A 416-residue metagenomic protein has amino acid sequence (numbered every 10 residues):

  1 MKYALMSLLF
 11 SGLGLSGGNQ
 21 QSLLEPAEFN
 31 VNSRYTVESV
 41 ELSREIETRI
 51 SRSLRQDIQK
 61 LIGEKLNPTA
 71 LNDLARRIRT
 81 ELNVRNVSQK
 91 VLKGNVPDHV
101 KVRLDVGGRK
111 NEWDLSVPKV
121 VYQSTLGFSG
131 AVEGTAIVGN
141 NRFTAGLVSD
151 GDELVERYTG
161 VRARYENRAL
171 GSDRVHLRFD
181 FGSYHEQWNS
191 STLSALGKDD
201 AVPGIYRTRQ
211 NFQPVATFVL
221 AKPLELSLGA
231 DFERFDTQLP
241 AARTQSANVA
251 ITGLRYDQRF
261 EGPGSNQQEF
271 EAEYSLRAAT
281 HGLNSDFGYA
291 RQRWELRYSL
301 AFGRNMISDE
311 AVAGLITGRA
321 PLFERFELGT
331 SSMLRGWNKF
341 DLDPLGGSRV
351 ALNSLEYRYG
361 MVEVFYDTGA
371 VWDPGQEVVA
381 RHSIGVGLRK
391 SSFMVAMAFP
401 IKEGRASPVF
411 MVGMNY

Functional and structural regions predicted by a protein language model:
M1, L15-V121, V132, G146-A169 (+6 more regions): Periplasmic polypeptide-binding modules associated with outer-membrane biogenesis and secretion
M1-S7: Sec-dependent signal peptide recognition, specifically the positively charged N-region followed immediately by
S7-S16: Hydrophobic h-region of N-terminal signal peptides that target proteins for export in Gram-negative bacteria
S53, F270-Y416: C-terminal transmembrane beta-barrel domains of outer membrane proteins
K101-G253, T330-R335, P344-G347, K402-Y416: Gram-negative/organellar outer-membrane beta-barrel architecture
F128-I137, N141-T144, A250-E295: Surface-exposed extracellular loop regions of Gram-negative outer-membrane beta-barrel proteins
I137-N141, R168-S172, V219-P223, R259-P263 (+3 more regions): Outer-membrane beta-barrel channels and translocator barrels
F181, A230-F232, Y256-Q258, Y274-A278 (+1 more regions): Short, structured patches in soluble enzyme cores that scaffold and shape functional sites
